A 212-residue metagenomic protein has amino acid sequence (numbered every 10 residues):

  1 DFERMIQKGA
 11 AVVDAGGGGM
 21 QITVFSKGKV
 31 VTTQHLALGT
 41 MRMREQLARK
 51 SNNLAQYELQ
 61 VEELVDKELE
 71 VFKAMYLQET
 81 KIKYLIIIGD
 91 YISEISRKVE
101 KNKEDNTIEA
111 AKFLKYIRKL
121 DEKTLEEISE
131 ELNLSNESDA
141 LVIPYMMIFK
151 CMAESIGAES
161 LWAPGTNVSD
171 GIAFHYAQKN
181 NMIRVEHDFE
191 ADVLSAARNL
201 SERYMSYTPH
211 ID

Functional and structural regions predicted by a protein language model:
D1-G9, V24-S26, T32-D212: Helical "lid/coupling" subdomains associated with nucleotide-phosphate turnover
G16-G19: Active-site-adjacent helix-turn-beta-strand microarchitecture at beta-sheet edges that either contains or buttresses
